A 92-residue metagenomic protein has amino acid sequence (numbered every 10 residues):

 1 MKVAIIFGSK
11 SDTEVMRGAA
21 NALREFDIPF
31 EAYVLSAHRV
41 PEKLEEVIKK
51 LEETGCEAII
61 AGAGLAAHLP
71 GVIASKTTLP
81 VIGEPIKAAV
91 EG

Functional and structural regions predicted by a protein language model:
M1-A37: Glycine-rich phosphate/diphosphate-binding loop of Rossmann-like nucleotide-binding domains
K10, L35-A37, G64-L65, I86-A89: Short, ordered loop/turn segments at secondary-structure junctions
D12-R17, P41-E42, A66-V72, E91-G92: Short glycine/serine/threonine-rich phosphate/pyrophosphate-binding segments that cradle anionic phosphate groups
A19-E25, K49, K76-T78: Short, solvent-exposed amphipathic alpha-helical segments in soluble enzyme and RNA/protein-processing domains
F30-T54: N-terminal beta-loop-helix "entrance" segment that forms/cooperates in small-molecule cofactor or anionic ligand
V47-L69: Short, structured active-site "lid" loops
K76-G92: Short, acidic/small-residue loops that bind anionic groups at enzyme active sites
